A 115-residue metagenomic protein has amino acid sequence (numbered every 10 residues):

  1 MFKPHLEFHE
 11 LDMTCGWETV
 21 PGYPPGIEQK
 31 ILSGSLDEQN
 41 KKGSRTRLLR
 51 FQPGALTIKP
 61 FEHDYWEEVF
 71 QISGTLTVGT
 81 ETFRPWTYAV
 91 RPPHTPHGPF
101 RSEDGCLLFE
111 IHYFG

Functional and structural regions predicted by a protein language model:
M1-G43: A short, N-terminal "cap"/entry segment at the start of jelly-roll beta-barrel domains of the cupin/DSBH fold
M13-C15, V20, P24, K41 (+5 more regions): Intrinsically disordered, low-complexity segments enriched in small/polar residues
I27, T82, P93-G115: Ligand-binding loop in jelly-roll beta-barrel domains
Q29-H63, T77, E81-P85, P92-P96: Conserved short histidine dyad/triad with adjacent acidic residue
W66: Alpha/beta-hydrolase fold active-site loops
V69: Structured binding elements
S73-G74: Glycine-centered positions in the ABC transporter ATPase nucleotide-binding domain
T87-Y88, L107: Residue-level marker of beta-strand positions
